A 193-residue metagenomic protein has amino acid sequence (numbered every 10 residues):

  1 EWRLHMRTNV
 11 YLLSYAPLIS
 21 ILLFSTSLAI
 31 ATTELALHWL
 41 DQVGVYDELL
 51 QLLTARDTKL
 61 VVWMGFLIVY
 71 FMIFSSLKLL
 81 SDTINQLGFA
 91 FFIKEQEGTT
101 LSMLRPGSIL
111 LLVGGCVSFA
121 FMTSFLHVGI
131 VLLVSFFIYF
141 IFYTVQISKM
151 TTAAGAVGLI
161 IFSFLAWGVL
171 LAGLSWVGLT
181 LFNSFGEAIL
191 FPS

Functional and structural regions predicted by a protein language model:
H5-K94: Selected alpha-helical membrane-embedding segments in polytopic membrane proteins
L60-K78, L112-F121, A154-A172, G186: Juxtamembrane/interfacial segments around transmembrane helices
I68-V69, Q96-V113, G129: A loop-to-helix transmembrane entry motif
L87-T100, A120-T123: Short juxtamembrane and helix-loop transition motifs at transmembrane-helix boundaries in membrane proteins
S102, I109-L112, L133-K149: Hydrophobic alpha-helical transmembrane segments and adjacent short intramembrane/lumenal linkers of inner/organellar
P106, H127-V134, V157-S163: Alpha-helical transmembrane segments of integral membrane proteins
G114-Y139: Short alpha-helical packing/oligomerization segments
I138-S193: Terminal transmembrane helical module of multi-pass membrane proteins
